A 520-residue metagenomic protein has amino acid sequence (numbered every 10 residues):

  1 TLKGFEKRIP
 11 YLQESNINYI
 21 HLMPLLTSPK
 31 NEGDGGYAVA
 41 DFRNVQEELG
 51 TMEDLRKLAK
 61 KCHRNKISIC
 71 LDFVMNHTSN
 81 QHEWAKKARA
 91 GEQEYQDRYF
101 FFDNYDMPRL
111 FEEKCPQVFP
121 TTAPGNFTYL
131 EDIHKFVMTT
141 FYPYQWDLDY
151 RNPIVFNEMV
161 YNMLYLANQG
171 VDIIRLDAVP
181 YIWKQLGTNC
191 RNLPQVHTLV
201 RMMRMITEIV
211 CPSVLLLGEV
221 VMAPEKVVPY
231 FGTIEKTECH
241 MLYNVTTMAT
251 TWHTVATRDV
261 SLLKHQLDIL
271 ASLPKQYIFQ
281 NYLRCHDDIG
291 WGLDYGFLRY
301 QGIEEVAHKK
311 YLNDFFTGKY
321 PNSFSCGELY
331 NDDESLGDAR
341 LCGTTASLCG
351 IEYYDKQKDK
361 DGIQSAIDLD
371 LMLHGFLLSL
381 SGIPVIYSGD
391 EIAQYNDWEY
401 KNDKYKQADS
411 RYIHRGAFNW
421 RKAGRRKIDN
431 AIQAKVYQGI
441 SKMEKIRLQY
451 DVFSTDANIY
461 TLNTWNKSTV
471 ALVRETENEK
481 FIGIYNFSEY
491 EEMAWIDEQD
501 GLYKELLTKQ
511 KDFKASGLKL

Functional and structural regions predicted by a protein language model:
T1-L502, L507-L520: Active-site and adjacent substrate-binding regions of carbohydrate-active enzymes
